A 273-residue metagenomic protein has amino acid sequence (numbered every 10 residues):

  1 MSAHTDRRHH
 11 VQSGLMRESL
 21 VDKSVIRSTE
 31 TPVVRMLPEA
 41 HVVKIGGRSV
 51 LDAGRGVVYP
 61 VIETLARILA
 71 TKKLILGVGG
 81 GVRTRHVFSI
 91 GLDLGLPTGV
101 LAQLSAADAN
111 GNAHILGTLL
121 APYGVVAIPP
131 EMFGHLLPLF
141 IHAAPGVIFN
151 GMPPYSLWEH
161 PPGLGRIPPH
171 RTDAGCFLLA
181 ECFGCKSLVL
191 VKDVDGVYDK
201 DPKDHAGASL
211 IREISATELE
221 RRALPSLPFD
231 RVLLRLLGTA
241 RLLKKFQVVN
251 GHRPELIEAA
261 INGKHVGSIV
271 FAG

Functional and structural regions predicted by a protein language model:
S2-G273: C-terminal catalytic "cap/lid" subdomain
